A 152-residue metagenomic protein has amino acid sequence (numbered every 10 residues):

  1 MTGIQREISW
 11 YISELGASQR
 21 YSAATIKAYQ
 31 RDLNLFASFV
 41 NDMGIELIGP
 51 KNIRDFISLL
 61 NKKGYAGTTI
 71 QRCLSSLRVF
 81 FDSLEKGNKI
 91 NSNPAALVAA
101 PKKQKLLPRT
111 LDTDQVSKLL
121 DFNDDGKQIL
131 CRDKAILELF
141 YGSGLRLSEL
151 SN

Functional and structural regions predicted by a protein language model:
M1-N152: Conserved catalytic core of the tyrosine transesterase superfamily
